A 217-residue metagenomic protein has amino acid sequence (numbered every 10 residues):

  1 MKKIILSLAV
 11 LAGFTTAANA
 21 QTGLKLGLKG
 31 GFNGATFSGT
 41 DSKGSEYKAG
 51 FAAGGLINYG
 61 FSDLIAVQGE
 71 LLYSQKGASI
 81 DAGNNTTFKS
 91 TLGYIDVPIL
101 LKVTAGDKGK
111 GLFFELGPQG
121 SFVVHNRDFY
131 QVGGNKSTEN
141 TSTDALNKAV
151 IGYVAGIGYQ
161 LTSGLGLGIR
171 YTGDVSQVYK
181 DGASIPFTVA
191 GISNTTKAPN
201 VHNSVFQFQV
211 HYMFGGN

Functional and structural regions predicted by a protein language model:
I4, T22-L24, S45-F51, T91-V97 (+2 more regions): Residues that define the transmembrane beta-barrel architecture of outer-membrane proteins
I4-F14: Sec-dependent N-terminal signal peptides
T15-A20: Sec/Tat signal peptide C-region and signal peptidase I cleavage site
K25, N33, N200-N217: Outer-membrane beta-barrel "beta-signal"
L28-F32, F51-D63, L71-Y73, V97-V103 (+4 more regions): Residues on the lipid-exposed face of transmembrane beta-strands in outer-membrane beta-barrel proteins
T36-S45, Q75-G93, V124-K148, Q177-V201: Flexible, solvent-exposed loop segments that connect beta-strands
I65-V67, G109-L112, G164-L167, N217: Repeated loop/turn-to-beta-strand initiation elements of outer-membrane beta-barrel proteins
T86-L112, L116: Helix-adjacent hinge/juxtasegments
